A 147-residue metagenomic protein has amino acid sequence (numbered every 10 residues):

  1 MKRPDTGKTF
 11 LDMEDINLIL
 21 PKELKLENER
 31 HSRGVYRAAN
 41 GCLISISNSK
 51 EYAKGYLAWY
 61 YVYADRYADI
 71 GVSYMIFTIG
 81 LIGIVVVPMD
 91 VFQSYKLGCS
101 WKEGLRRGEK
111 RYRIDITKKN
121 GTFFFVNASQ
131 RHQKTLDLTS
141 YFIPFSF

Functional and structural regions predicted by a protein language model:
M1-N40, K50: Acidic-basic catalytic patches of nuclease active cores, encompassing PD-(D/E)XK and other metal-cofactor nuclease
R3, D90-F147: Non-catalytic C-terminal interaction segments of nucleic acid-processing enzymes
E27-R30, A68-I70, R107: Short solvent-exposed loop/turn micro-motifs enriched in small/polar/acidic residues
A38, I79, K118: Acidic surface patches and DE-rich sequence motifs
C42-I44: Short, isolated positions in well-ordered beta-strands
N48-V85, M89-D90: Catalytic cores of nucleic-acid endonucleases
